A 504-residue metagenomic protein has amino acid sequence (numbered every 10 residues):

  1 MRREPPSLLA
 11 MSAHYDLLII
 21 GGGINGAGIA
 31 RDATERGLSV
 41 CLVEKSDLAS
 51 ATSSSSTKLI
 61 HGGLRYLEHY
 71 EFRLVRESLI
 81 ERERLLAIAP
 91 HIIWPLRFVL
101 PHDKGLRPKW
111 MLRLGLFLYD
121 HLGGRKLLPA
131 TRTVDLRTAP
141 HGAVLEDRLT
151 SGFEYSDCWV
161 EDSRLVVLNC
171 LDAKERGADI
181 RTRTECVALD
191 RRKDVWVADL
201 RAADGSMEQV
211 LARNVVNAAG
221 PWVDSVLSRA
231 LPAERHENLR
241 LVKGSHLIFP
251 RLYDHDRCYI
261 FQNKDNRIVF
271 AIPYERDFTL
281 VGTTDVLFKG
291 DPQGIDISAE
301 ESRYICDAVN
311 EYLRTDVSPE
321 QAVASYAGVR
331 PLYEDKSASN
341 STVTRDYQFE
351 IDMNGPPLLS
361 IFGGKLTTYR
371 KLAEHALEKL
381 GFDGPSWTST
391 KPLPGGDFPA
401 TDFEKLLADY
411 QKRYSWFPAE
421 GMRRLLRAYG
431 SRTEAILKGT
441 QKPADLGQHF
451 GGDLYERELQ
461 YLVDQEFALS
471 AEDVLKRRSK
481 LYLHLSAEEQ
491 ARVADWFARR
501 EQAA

Functional and structural regions predicted by a protein language model:
M1-L17, D32-R36: Extreme N-terminal leader/targeting segments of oxidoreductases
L18-I20, V210-G220: Short hydrophobic core segments
G22-G23, K45: Glycine-rich Rossmann-fold phosphate-binding loop(s) that bind the pyrophosphate of adenine dinucleotide cofactors
T34-S55: Glycine-rich FAD pyrophosphate-binding loop
K58-G142: Dinucleotide-binding Rossmann-like beta1-alpha1 core, especially the glycine-rich loop that anchors the ADP
F153-R213: Helical element adjacent to the flavin cofactor pocket in flavoenzyme catalytic cores
S156, D162-R164, D172, L231 (+8 more regions): C-terminal catalytic lobe of FAD-dependent flavoproteins
N217-P232: Flavin (primarily FAD) binding-site architecture
